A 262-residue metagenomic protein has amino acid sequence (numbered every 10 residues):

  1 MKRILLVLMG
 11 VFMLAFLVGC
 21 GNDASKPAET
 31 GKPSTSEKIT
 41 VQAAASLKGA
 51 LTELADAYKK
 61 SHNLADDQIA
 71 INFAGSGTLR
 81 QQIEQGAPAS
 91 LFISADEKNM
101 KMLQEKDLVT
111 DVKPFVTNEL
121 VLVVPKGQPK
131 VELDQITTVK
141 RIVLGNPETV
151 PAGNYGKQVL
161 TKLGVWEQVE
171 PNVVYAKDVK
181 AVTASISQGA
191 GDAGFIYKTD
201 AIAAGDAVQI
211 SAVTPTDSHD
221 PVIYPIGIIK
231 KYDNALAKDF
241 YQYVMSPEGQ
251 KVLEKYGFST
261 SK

Functional and structural regions predicted by a protein language model:
M1-S25: Sec-dependent N-terminal signal peptides of Gram-positive bacterial secreted proteins and lipoproteins
C20-K59, G77, E84, D96-E97 (+3 more regions): Exported/periplasmic ABC-transporter solute-binding proteins
A57-A70: Signal peptide-proximal N-terminal region of secreted/periplasmic/extracellular or secretory-lumen proteins
F73: Conserved strand-loop elements at the edges of beta-sheets that form or border functional pockets
D107, D111-K113: Central helical "cap/lid" subdomain
E119: Active-site-adjacent helical/loop segments in soluble small-molecule enzymes
